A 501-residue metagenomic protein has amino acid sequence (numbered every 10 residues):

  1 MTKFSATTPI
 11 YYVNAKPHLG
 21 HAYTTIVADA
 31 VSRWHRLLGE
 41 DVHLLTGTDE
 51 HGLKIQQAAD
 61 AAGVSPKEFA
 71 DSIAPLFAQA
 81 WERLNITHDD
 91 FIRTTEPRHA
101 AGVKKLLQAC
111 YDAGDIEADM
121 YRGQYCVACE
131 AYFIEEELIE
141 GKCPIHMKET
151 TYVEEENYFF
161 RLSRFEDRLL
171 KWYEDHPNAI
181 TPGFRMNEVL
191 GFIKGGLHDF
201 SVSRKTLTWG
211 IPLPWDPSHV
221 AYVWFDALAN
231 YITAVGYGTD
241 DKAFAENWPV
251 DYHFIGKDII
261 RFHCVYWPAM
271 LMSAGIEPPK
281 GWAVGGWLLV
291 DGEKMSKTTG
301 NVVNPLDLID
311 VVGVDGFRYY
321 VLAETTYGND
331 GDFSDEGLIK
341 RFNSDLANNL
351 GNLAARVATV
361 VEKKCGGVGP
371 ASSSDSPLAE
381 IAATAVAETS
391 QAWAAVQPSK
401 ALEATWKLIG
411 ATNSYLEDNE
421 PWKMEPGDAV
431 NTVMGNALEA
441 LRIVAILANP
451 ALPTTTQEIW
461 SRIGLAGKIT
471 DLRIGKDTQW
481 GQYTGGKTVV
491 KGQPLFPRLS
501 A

Functional and structural regions predicted by a protein language model:
M1-E117, E130: N-terminal Rossmann-like or analogous alpha/beta NTP/dinucleotide-binding catalytic cores that position adenine
M1-K3, H43, G47, D119-Q124 (+5 more regions): Basic, alpha-helical terminal appendages of large translation-related enzymes
T2-T46, R98-G102, A128, H146 (+2 more regions): Structured secondary-structure scaffolds
A30, E68, S72-Q79, N349-R356 (+3 more regions): A non-catalytic, amphipathic alpha-helix used as a structural packing/dimerization or gating element in enzyme scaffolds
G102-A109, A227-N230, N349-V360, I381 (+4 more regions): Alpha-helical scaffold segments in carbohydrate-active enzymes
G114-M120, T150-Y152: A short alpha-helix-loop-beta-strand transition element characteristic of N-terminal alpha/beta dinucleotide-binding
E135-E136, T151-V153: Short, non-ligating residues that shape and space the ligands of small metal-coordination modules and catalytic
I260, E324, G328, V357-G369 (+2 more regions): Active-site-proximal binding-pocket segments
